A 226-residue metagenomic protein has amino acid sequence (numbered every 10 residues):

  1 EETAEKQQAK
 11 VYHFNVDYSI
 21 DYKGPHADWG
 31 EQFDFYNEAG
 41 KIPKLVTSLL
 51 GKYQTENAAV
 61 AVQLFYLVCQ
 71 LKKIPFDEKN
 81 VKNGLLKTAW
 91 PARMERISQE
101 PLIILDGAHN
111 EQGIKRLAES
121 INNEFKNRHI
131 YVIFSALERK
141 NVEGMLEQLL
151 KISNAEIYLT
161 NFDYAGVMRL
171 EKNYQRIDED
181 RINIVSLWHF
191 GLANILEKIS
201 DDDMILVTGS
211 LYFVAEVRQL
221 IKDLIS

Functional and structural regions predicted by a protein language model:
E1-P43: Extended acidic/charged loop-beta regions that coordinate divalent cations and stabilize anionic phosphate/carboxylate
E1-Y12, L102-I103, E111, G144-M204: C-terminal helical cap/extension that packs against the catalytic core of soluble nucleotide-cofactor enzymes
N15-V16, A136, N161-F162: Short secondary-structure boundary segments
Y36-E156: Nucleotide phosphate-binding/pyrophosphate-handling subdomain across enzymes that bind or process nucleotide phosphates
S210: Active-site-proximal loop/hinge segments that shape catalytic or ion-binding/gating pockets
